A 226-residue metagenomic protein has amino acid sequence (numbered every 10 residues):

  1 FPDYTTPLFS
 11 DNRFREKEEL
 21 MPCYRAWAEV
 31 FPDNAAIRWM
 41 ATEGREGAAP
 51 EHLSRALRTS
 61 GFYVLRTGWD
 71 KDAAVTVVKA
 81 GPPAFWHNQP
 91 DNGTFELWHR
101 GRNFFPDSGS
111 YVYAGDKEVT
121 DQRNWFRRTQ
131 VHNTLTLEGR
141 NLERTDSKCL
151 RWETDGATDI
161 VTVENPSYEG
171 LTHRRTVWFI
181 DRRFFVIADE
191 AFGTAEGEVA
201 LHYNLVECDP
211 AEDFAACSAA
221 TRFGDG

Functional and structural regions predicted by a protein language model:
F1, Q89, F104-R128: Aromatic/acidic polysaccharide-binding cleft in carbohydrate-active enzymes
F1-F105, T154-D155, T162: Carbohydrate-active enzyme catalytic cores, enriched for enzymes that act on polyanionic acidic polysaccharides
P7-V30, G115-G226: CBM-like, beta-strand-rich accessory domains located in the C-terminal region of large, secreted polysaccharide-active
E46-A49, V78, D91, S110 (+4 more regions): A generic "cationic amphipathic patch" detector
D72, F85, Y113, L142-R144: Short, acidic Gly/Pro/Ser/Thr-rich loop/turn segments
P82, S108-S110, N141: Short glycine-rich, polar/acidic loop-and-turn segments at beta strand-coil junctions
